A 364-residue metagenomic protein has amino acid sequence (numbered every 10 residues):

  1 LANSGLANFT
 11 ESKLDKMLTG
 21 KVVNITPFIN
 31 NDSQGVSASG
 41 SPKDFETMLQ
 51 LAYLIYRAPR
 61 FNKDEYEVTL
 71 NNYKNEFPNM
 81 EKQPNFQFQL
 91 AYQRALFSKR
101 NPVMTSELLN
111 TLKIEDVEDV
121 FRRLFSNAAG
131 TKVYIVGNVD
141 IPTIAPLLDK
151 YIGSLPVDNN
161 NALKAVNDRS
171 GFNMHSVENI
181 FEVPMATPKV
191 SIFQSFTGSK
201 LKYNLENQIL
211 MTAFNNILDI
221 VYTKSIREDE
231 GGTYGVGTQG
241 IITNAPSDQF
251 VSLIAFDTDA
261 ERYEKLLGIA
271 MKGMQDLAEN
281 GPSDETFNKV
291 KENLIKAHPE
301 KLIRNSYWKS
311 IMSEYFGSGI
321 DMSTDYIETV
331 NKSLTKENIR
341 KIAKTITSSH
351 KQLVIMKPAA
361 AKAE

Functional and structural regions predicted by a protein language model:
L1-A2, L6-A58, T69-P78, Q83-T111 (+4 more regions): M16 family metallopeptidases and their MPP-like homologs
R122-L124, V183-A186, T243-P246: Replace "in large, NTP-powered and nucleic-acid-processing enzymes" with "in large, NTP-powered factors and other
N127, K132-S191, F196-S199, A359-E364: An aromatic/glycine/proline-enriched structural segment found at the starts of mature extracellular/organellar domains
K224: Long, His/Glu/Asp-enriched segments that create or flank divalent metal/ion-associated functional microenvironments
K332, K336-K341: Mature hydrolase/peptidase catalytic cores and their serpin-fold inhibitory cores, especially in secreted
A343-T345: Short, exposed beta-strand-loop hairpins at the edges of beta-sheets in extracellular/periplasmic proteins
